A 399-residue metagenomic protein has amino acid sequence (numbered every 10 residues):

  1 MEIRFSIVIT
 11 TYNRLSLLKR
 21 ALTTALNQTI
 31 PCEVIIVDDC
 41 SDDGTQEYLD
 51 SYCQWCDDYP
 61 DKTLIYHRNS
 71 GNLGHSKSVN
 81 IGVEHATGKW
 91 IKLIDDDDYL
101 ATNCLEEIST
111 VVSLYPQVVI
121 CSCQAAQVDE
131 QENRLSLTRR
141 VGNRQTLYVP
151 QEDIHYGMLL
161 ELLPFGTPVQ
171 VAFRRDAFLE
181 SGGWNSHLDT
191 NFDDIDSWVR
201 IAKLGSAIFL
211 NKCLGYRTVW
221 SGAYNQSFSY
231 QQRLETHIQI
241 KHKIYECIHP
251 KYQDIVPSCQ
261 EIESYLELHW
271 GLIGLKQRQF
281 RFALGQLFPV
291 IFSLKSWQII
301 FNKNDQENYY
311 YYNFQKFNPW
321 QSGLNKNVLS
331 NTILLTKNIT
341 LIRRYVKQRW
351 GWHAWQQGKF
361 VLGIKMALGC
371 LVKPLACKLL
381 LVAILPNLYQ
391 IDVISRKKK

Functional and structural regions predicted by a protein language model:
K19, D43-C53, Y99, N103: Acidic helix N-cap motif at the loop->helix transition within catalytic regions of sugar-transfer enzymes
T23-C32: Short, acidic, metal-binding catalytic loop of nucleotide-sugar glycosyltransferases
T24, D38-Y48, G71, D95: A conserved acidic beta->alpha catalytic loop
N69-A86, D96: Glycine-rich, basic loop-to-helix element that forms the pyrophosphate-binding segment of sugar-nucleotide handling
I91: Short aromatic/hydrophobic "clamp" motif used to bind/position activated sugar donors
L105-T138: Conserved donor NDP-sugar-binding/catalytic core segment of glycosyltransferases
T146-H237: Conserved nucleotide-sugar donor-binding catalytic segment
T146-Q151, C213-S221, Q226-Q253, K276-K295 (+2 more regions): Catalytic core of nucleotide-sugar-dependent glycosyltransferases
